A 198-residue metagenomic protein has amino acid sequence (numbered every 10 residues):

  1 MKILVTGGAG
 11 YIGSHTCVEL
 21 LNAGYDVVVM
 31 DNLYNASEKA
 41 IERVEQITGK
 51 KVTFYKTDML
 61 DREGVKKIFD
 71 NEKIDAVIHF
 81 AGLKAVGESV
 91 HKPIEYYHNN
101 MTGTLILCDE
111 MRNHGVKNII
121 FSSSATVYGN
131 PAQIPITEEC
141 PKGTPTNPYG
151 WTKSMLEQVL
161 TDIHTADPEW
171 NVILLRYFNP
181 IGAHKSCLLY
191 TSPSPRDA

Functional and structural regions predicted by a protein language model:
M1-A76: N-terminal Rossmann/SDR dinucleotide-binding element
T6, V77-F80, I119-S124, L175-Y177: SDR active-site strand-loop-helix element
M59-N99: NAD(P)H-binding glycine-rich loop region in Rossmannoid oxidoreductase-like domains and their noncatalytic homologs
G64, I106-E110: Conserved mid-core alpha-helix of short-chain dehydrogenase/reductase
K84-E88, E110-N118: A short helix-coil junction within the Rossmann-fold of NAD(P)-dependent oxidoreductases
H91-I106, N118, V127-N179, K185-L189: Catalytic helix-loop patch of NAD(P)-dependent Rossmann-fold dehydrogenases
Y190-A198: Single conserved hydrophobic/aromatic residue that forms the stacking wall/gate of nucleotide- or nucleobase-binding
